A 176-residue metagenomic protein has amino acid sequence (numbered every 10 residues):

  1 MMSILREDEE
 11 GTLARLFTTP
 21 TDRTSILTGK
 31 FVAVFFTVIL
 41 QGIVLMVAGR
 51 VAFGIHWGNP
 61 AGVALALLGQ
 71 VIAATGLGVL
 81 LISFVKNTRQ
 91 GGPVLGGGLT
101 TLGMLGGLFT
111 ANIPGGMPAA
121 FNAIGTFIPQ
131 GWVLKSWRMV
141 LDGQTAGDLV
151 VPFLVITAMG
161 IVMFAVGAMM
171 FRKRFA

Functional and structural regions predicted by a protein language model:
M1-T12, S83: A hydrophobic alpha-helix feature that marks transmembrane segments and, especially, their cytosolic C-terminal ends
I4-L5, L80, L141-Q144, V155-A176: Junction motif at the cytosolic side of a transmembrane helix
D8-E9, A52, H56-W57, V85 (+5 more regions): Membrane-interfacial segments
R23, L27-L95, T100, G147-F153 (+1 more regions): Alpha-helical transmembrane segments and their short interhelical loops
G107-M163: Membrane-interfacial helix-loop-helix junctions in multi-pass membrane proteins
